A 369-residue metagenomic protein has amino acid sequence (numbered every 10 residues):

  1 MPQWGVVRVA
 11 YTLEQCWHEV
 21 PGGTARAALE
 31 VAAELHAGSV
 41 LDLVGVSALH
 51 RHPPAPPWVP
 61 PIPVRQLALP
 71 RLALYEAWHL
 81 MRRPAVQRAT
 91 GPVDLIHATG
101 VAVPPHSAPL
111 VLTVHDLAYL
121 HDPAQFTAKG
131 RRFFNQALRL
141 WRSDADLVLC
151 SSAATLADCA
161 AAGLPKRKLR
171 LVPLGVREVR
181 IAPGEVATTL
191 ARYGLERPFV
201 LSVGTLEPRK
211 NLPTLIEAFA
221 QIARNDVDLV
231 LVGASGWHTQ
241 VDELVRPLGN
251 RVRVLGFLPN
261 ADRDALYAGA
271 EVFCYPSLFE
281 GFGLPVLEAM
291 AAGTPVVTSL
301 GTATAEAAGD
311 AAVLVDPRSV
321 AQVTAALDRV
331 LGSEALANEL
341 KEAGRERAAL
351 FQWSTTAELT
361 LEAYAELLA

Functional and structural regions predicted by a protein language model:
M1-A369: Carbohydrate transferase catalytic cores enriched for Leloir-type hexosyltransferases
